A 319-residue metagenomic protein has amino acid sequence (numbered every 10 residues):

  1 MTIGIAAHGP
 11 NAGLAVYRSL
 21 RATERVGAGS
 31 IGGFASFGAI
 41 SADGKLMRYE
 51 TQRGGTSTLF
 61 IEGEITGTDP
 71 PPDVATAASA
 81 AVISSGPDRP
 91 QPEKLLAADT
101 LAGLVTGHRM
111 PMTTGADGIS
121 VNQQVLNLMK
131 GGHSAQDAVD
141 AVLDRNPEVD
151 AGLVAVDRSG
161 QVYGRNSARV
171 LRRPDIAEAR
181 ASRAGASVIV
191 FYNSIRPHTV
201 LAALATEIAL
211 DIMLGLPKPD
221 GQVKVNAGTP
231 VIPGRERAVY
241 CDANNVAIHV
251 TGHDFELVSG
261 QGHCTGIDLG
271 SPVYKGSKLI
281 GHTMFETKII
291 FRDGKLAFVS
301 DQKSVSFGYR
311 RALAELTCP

Functional and structural regions predicted by a protein language model:
M1-P319: N-terminal nucleophile
